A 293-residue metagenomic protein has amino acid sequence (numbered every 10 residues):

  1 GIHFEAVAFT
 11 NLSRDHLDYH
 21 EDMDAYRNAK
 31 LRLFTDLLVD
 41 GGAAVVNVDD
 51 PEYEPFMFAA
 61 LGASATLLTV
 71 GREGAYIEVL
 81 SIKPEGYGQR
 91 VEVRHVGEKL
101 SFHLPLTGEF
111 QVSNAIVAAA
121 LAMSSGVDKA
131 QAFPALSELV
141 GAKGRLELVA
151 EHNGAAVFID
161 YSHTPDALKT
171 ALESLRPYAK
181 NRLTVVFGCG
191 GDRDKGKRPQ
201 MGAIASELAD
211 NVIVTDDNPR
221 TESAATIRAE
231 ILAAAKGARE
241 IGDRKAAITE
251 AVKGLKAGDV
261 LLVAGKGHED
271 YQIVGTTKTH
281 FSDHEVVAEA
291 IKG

Functional and structural regions predicted by a protein language model:
G1, F56-A59, R198, I273-G275: Short acidic, glycine/serine/threonine-rich loops at helix termini
G1-H3, I204: Short glycine/proline-enriched loop/turn "hinge" motifs that connect secondary-structure elements and lie
H3-V157, L232-A234: Acidic, Mg2+-coordinating active-site environments of NTP-dependent enzymes
S64, V117-G144, L148-G293: ATP-dependent carboxylate-amine ligase
